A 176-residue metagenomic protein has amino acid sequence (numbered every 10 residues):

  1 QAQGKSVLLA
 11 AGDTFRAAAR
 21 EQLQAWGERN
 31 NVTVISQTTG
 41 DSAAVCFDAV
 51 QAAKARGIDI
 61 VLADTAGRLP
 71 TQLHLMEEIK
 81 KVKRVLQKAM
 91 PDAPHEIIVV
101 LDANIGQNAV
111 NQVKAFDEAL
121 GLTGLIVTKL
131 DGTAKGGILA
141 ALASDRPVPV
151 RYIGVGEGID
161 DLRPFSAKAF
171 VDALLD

Functional and structural regions predicted by a protein language model:
Q1-D176: P-loop/Walker A NTP-binding module and the surrounding RecA-like catalytic core of P-loop NTPases
